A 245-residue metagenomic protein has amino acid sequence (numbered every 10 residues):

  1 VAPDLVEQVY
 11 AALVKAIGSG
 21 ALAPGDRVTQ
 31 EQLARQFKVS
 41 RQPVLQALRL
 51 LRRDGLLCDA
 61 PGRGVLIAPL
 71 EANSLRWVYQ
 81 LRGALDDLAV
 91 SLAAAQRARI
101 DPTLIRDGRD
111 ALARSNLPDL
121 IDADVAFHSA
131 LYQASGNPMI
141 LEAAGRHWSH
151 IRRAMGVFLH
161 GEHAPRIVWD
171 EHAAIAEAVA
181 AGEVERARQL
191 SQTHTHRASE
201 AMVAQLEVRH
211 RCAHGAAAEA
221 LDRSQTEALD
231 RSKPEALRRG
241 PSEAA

Functional and structural regions predicted by a protein language model:
V1-A95, V203-R223, A228-A245: Short linear motifs at protein or domain termini
D4, P118, H163-R166: Short helix-capping and inter-helix turn/linker motifs at the boundaries of alpha-helical repeat units
R52-C58, H147-S149, A164-R166: Mobile beta-alpha loop/short-helix "lid" or hinge segments that flank ligand
D86, D124, E183: Acidic active-site catalytic centers that drive phospho-/nucleotidyl reactions and related ester hydrolyses
A95, R99-V157, V168-A178, R186-H196: Conserved amphipathic alpha-helical segments that form helical-bundle/coiled-coil interaction surfaces
L104-D110, V157-A245: C-terminal all-alpha effector/ligand-binding and dimerization domain of prokaryotic HTH-type transcriptional repressors
